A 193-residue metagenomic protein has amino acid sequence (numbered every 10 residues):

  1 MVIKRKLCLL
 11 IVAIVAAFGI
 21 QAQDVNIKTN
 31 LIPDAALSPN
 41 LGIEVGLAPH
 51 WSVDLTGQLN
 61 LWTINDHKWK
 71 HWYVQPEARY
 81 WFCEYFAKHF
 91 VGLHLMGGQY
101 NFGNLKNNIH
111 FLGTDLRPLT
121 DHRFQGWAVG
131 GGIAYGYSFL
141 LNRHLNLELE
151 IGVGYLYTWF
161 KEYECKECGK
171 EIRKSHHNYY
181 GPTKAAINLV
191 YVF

Functional and structural regions predicted by a protein language model:
C8-A17: Bacterial N-terminal signal peptides
I27-G42, N60-K70, Y85-F86: Solvent-exposed loop/turn segments connecting transmembrane beta-strands in outer-membrane beta-barrel proteins
I27-T29, I43, L55-G57, P76-A78 (+4 more regions): Membrane-embedded beta-strand positions of outer-membrane beta-barrel proteins
L31-A35, G57-T63, Y80, L95-N101 (+2 more regions): Transmembrane beta-strands of outer-membrane beta-barrel pores
L47-P49, R79-E84, G136-L141, V192-F193: Outer-membrane beta-barrel proteins
W51-V53, F86-A87, R143-L147: Repeated loop/turn-to-beta-strand initiation elements of outer-membrane beta-barrel proteins
G57-H71, Y100-F111, D115-A128, Y157-K184: Extracellular/periplasm-exposed beta-strand and loop segments of Gram-negative cell-envelope proteins, dominated by
W81, Y179-F193: Outer-membrane beta-barrel "beta-signal"
